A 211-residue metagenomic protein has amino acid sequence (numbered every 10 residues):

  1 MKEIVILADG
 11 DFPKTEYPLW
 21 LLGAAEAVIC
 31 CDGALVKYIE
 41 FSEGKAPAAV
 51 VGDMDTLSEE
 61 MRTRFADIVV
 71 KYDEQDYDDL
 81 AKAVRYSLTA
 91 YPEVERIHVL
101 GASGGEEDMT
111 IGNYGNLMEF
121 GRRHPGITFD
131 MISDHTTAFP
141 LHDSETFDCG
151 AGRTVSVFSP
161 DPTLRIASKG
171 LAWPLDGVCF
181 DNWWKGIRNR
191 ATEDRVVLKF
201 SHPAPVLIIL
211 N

Functional and structural regions predicted by a protein language model:
M1-R62: N-terminal beta-strand-loop-alpha-helix module at the start of alpha/beta ligand-binding or catalytic domains
K14-T15, K37, D78-A81, E106-I111: Short glycine/serine/threonine-rich phosphate/pyrophosphate-binding segments that cradle anionic phosphate groups
W20-A24, E43-K45, Y114-M118, F147 (+1 more regions): Short, solvent-exposed amphipathic alpha-helical segments in soluble enzyme and RNA/protein-processing domains
F65-P92: Short phosphate-binding loop-to-helix
D67-Y72, I127-F129, G152-S156: A glycine-rich helix N-cap at a beta->alpha junction
R96-T146: Anionic-ligand-binding alpha/beta catalytic cores of soluble enzymes and soluble regulatory domains that recognize
D134, L141-N211: Long, charged alpha-helical interface segments
